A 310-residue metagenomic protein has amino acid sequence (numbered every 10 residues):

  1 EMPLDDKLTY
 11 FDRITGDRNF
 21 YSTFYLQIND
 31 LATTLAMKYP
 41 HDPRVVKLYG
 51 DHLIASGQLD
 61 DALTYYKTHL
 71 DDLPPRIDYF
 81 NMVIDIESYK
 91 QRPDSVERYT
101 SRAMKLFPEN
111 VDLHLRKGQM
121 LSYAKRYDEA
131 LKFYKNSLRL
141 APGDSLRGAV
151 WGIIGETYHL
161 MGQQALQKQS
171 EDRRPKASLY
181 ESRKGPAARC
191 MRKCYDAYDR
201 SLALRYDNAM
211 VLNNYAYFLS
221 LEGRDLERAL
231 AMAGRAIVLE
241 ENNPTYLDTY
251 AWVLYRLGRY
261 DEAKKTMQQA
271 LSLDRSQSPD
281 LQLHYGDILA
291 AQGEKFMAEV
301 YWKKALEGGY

Functional and structural regions predicted by a protein language model:
E1-E294, K303-Y310: Alpha-solenoid helical repeat scaffolds
A298-E299: A contiguous, mid-protein "functional segment" used to position or interact with cofactors/ions or partner subunits
